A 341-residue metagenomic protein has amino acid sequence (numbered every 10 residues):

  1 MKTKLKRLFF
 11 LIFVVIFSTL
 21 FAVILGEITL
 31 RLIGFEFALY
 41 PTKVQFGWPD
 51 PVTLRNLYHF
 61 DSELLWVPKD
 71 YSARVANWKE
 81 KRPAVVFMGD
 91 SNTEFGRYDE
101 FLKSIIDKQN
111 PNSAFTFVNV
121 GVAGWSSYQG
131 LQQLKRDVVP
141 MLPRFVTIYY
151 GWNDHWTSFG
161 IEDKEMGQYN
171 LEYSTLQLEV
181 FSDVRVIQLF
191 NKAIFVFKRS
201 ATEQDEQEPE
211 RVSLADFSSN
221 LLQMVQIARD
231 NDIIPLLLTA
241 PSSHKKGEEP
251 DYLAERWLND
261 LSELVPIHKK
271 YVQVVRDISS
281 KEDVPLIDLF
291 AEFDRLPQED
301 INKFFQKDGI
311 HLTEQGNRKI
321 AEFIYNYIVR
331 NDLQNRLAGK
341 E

Functional and structural regions predicted by a protein language model:
M1-R7: N-terminal Lys/Arg-rich, disordered targeting/topogenic segments
T3, L25, F217, E282-P285 (+1 more regions): Histidine-centered active-site loop/cap adjacent to the catalytic His in serine esterases/O-acetyl transfer systems
I12-I28: Hydrophobic membrane-insertion alpha-helices, especially the h-region of bacterial N-terminal signal peptides
I33-N112, R295-P297, E341: Membrane/wall-proximal cationic-aromatic binding patches
A84-M88, V118, V146-I148: Conserved beta-strand elements of the Class I
N112, G151-D277, L289-R295, R336: Serine-dependent acyl-ester chemistry module
A123-L134: Structural motif
V138-I148: Proline-aspartate-enriched helix->loop->beta-strand connector
